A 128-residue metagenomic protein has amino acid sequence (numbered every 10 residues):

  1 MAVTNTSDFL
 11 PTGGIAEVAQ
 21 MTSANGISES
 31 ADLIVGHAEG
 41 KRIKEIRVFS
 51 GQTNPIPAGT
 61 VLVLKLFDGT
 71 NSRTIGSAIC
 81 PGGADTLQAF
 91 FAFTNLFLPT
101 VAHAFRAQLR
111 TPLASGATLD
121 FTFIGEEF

Functional and structural regions predicted by a protein language model:
M1-E39, Q52, V101-A102, L109-F128: C-terminal interaction-tip segments
I34, F49, K65-F67: Core beta-strand residues in small-molecule sensory/regulatory alpha/beta domains
A38-A58: Short, well-structured hydrophobic secondary-structure segments
K44, A58-L62, A117-F121: Short beta-strand/loop motifs in extracellular/secreted proteins, especially within beta-sandwich accessory domains
P55-G76: Short, surface-exposed beta-strand/strand-loop-strand elements in extracellular ectodomains
I79-L87: Short proline/glycine- and polar residue-rich coil/turn motifs
T86-A104: Beta-sandwich interaction modules
